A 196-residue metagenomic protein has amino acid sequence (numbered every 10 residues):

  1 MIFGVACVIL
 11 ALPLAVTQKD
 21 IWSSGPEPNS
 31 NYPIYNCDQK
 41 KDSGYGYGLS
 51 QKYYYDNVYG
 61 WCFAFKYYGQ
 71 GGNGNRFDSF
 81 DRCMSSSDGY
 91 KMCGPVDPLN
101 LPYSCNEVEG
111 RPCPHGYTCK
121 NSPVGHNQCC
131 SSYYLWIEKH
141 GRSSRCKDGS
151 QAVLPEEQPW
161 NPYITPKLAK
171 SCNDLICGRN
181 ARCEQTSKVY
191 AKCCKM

Functional and structural regions predicted by a protein language model:
M1-G4, C194-M196: A positional/structural detector of protein chain ends, strongest at the extreme C-terminus and weakly at the extreme
I2-F3, C7-P28: N-terminal signal peptide
G4-C7, W61, R82: Acidic, Ser/Thr-rich intrinsically disordered and amphipathic helical segments
Q18-K40, N57, A64, Q70-M196: Secreted, cysteine-rich disulfide-bonded mini-domains of extracellular proteins
Y47-S50: Short, small/polar residue-rich loop motifs at catalytic or cofactor-binding pockets
Y53-Y54: A residue-level detector for well-ordered beta-strand positions
